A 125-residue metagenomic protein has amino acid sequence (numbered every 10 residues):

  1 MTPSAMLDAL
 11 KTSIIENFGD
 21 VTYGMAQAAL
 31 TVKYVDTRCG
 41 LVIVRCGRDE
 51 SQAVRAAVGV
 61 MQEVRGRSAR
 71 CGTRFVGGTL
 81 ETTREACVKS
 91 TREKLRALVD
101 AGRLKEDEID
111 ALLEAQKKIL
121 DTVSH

Functional and structural regions predicted by a protein language model:
M1-V35, C87: Surface-exposed, low-hydrophobicity interaction/linker segments
T22-Y23, V54-A56: Intrinsically disordered, low-complexity regions enriched in proline, serine, glycine and charged residues
V35-I43: The conserved glycine-aromatic submotif of the RRM
I43-R45, G72-R74: Beta-strand cores of modular interaction/reader domains in eukaryotic scaffold and signaling proteins, especially PDZ
R45-Q52: Helix N-cap motif at beta-to-alpha junctions
G59-A69: A common structural junction motif
G78-H125: C-terminal low-complexity, charged extensions that often adopt amphipathic alpha-helices
